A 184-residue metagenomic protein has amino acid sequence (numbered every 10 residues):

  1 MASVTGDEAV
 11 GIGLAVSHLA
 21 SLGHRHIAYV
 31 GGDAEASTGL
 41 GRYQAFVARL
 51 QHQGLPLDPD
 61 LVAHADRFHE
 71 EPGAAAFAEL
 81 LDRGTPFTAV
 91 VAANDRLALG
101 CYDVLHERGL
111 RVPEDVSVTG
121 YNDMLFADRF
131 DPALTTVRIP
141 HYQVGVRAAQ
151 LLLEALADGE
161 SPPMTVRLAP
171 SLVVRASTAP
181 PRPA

Functional and structural regions predicted by a protein language model:
M1-S21, D82, P86: Alpha-helical recognition/docking segments in bacterial nutrient-uptake and carbohydrate-utilization systems
S3-L14, V30-A76, V91-L99, Y121-M124 (+2 more regions): Hinge/beta->alpha junction and helix N-cap segments in small-molecule ligand-binding domains
G13-V16, H24-R25, R49, V104 (+1 more regions): Solvent-exposed, well-ordered amphipathic alpha-helical segments that flank/support binding or catalytic loops
H18, A78, R83-A184: Flexible loop/turn connectors
H24-I27, P86-T88: Short acidic/polar active-site loop segments enriched in Thr and Asp
R25-I27, L57-V62, V112-S117: Short acidic capping loops at alpha-helix termini that bridge into adjacent secondary structure
